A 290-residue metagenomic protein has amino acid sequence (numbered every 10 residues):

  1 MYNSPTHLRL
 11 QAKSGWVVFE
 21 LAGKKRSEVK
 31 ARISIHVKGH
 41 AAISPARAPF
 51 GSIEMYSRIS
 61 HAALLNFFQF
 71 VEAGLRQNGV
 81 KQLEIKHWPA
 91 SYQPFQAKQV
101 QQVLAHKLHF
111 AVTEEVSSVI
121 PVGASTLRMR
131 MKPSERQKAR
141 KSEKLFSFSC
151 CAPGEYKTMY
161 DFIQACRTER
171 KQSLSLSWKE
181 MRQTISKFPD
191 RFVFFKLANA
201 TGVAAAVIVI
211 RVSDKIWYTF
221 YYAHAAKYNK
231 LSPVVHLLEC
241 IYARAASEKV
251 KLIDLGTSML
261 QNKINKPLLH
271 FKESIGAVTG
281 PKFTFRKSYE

Functional and structural regions predicted by a protein language model:
M1-A42, H87-Y228: A conserved beta-strand-loop-helix scaffold within acyl/acetyltransferase catalytic domains
R32, L65-F70, K187-E290: Aromatic (often tryptophan-rich) hydrophobic motifs at membrane interfaces
K38-E54: A short glycine/small-residue-enriched secondary-structure motif
S57-A62, S125-R128: Short, polar/flexible loop-turn hinges at active-site or ligand-entry regions and domain interfaces
H61-A62, S91-A97, L260-I264: Acidic-and-aromatic substrate-binding clefts and catalytic sites of carbohydrate-active enzymes
A63-V71, K98, W178: Well-ordered, non-membrane alpha-helical segments in soluble/globular domains
F68-L75, H106: Short, charged beta->alpha transition segments
N78-A90, A246-T257: Conserved GNAT acetyl-CoA-binding A-motif
